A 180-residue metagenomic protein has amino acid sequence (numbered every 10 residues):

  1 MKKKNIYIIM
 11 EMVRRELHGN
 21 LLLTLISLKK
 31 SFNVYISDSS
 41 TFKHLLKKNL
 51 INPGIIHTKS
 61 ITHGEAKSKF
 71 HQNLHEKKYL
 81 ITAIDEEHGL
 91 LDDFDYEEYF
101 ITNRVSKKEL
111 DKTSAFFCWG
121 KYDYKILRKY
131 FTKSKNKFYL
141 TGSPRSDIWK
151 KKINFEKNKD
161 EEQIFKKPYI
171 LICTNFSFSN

Functional and structural regions predicted by a protein language model:
K3, K167: Phosphate-coordination loops involved in phosphoryl transfer and adenosine-cofactor binding
K4-D160, I172-S179: Active-site and donor-binding regions of nucleotide-sugar-utilizing enzymes
